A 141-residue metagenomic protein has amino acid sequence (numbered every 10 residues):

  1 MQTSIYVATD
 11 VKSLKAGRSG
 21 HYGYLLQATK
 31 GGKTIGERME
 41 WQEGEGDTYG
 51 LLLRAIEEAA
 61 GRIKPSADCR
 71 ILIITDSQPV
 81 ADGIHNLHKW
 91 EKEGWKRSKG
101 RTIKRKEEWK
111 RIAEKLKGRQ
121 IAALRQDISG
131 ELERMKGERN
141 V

Functional and structural regions predicted by a protein language model:
M1, G137-V141: Short intrinsically disordered terminal tails
M1-G50, G61-R62: RNase H-like nuclease fold core
S13-A16, G61-K136: RNase H catalytic domain
Y49-L52, R105: Short, conserved glycine- and acidic-residue-centered signature motifs in active-site or ligand-binding loops
A55-I56: Alpha-helical metal-binding/catalytic segments enriched in His/Glu/Asp
